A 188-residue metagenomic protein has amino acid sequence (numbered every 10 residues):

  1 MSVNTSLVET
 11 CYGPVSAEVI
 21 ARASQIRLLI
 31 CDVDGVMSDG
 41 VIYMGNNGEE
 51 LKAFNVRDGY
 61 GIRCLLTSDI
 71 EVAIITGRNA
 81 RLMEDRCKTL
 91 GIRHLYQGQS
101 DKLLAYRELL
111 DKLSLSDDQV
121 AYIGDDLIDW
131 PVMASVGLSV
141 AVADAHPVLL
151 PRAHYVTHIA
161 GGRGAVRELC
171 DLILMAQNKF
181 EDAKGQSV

Functional and structural regions predicted by a protein language model:
M1-C31, K179-V188: Non-catalytic pre-domain segments flanking phosphatase-related domains
Q25-I42, M133, V166: Asp-based phosphoryl-transfer active-site loop
Q25-R27, I70, D118-Q119: Short coil/turn segments at beta-strand junctions that form active-site/ligand-binding loops
V36-T67: A positional/architectural concept
D39-M44, E84-L90: Short, basic/glycine-rich phosphate-binding loops at helix/coil junctions that contact nucleotide phosphates
L51-N55, L82, K88-L90, H94-Y96 (+1 more regions): Mg2+-dependent phosphoryl-transfer enzymes with acidic/Ser/Thr/Gly-rich catalytic loops
I62-R86, Y96-Q97: Substrate-recognition element of Asp-dependent hydrolases with the DxDx(T/V) motif
